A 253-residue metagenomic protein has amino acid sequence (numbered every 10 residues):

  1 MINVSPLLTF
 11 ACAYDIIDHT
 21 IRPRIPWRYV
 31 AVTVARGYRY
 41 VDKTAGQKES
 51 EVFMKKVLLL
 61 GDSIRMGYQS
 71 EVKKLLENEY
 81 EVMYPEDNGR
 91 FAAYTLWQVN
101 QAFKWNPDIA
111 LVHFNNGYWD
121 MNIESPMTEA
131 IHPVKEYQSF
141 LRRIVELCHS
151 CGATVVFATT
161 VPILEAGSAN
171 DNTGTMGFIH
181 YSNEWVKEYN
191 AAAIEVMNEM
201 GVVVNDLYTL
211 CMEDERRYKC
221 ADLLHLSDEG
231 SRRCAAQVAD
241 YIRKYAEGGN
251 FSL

Functional and structural regions predicted by a protein language model:
M1-T9: Extreme N-terminal basic, low-complexity initiation segments that serve as generic localization/processing leaders
T9, I16, Y38-K43, S50: Short, positively charged and aromatic/hydrophobic N-terminal segments
V41-D108, V112, L226, R232: Serine-esterase "nucleophile elbow" of acetyl-processing enzymes
K74-N78, Y94-L253: Alpha-helical cap/lid subdomain in secreted, periplasmic, or secretory-pathway luminal O-acyl-processing enzymes
